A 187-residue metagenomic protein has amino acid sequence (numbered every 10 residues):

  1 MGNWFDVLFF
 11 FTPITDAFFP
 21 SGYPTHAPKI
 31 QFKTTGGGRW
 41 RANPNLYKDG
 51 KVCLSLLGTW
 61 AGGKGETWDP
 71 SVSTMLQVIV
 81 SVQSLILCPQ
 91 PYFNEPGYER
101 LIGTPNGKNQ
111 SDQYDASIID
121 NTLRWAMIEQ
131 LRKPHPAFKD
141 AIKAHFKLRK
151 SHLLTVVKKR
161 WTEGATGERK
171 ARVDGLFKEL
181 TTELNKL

Functional and structural regions predicted by a protein language model:
M1-R100, P105, H152, V157-K158 (+1 more regions): Compact alpha/beta protein-protein interaction domains typified by the UBC
Y92-L187: Charge-rich (especially acidic), low-complexity segments
